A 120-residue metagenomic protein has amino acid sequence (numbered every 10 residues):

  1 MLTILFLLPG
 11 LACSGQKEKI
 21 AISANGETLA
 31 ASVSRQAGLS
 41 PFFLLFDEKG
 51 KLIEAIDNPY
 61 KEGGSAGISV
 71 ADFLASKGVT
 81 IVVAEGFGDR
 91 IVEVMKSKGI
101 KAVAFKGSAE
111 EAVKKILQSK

Functional and structural regions predicted by a protein language model:
L2-E62, V103, G107-K120: Non-catalytic interface/targeting segments
R35-Q36, G67-A71, S97, K115-L117: Surface-exposed beta-strand edges and their flanking turn/coil or helix-capping segments
F42, I56-K77, I81: Compact, glycine-rich, soluble single-domain proteins
D72, S76-G107: Acidic/His-rich segments in extracytoplasmic proteins that coordinate ligands and/or metal ions
